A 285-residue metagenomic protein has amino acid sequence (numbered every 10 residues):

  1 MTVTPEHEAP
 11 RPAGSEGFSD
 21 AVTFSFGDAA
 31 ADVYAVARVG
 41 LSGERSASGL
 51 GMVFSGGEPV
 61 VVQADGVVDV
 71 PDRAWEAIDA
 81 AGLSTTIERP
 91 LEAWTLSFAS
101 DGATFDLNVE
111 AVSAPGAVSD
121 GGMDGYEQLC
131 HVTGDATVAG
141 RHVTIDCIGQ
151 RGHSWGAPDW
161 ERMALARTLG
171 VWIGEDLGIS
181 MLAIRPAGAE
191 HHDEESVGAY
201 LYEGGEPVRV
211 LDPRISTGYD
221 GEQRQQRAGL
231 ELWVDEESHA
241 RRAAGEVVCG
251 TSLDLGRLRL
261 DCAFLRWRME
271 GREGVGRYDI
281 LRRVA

Functional and structural regions predicted by a protein language model:
M1-A285: Structured soluble/peripheral alpha/beta segments that form catalytic or ligand/cofactor-binding pockets
